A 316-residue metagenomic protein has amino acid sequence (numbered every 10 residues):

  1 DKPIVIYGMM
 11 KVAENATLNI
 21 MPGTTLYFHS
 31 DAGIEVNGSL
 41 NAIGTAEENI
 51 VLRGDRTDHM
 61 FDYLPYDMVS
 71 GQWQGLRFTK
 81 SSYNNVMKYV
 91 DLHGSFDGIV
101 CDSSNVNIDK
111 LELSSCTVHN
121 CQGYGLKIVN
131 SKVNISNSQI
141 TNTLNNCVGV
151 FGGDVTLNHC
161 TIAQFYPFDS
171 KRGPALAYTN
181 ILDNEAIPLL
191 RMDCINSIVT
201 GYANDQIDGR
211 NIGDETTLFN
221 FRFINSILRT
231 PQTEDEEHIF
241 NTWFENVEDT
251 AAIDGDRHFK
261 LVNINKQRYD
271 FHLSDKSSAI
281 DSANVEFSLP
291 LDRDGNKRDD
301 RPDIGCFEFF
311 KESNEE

Functional and structural regions predicted by a protein language model:
D1-Y269, K276-R293, F307-E316: Beta-strand/loop edge motif enriched in small/polar residues
D299-C306: Carboxylate-dense, calcium-coordinating segments in secreted/extracellular and ER-lumen proteins
